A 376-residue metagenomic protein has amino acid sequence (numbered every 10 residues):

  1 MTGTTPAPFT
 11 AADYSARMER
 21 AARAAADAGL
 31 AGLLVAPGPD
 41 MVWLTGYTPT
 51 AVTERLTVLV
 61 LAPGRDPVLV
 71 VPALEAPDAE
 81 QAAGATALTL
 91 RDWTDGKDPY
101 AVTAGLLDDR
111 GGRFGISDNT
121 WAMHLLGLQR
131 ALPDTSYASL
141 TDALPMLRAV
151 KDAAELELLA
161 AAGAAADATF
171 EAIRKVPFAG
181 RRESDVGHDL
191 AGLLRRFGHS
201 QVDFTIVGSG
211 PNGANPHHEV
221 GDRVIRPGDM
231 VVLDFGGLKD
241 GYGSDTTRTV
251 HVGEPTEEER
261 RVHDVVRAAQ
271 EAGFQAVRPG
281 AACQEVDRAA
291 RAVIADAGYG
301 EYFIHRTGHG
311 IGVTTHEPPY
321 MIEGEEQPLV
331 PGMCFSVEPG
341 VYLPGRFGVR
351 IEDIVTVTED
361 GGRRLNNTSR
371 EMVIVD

Functional and structural regions predicted by a protein language model:
M1-D376: Active-site neighborhoods and metal-handling regions in enzymes and metal-associated proteins
